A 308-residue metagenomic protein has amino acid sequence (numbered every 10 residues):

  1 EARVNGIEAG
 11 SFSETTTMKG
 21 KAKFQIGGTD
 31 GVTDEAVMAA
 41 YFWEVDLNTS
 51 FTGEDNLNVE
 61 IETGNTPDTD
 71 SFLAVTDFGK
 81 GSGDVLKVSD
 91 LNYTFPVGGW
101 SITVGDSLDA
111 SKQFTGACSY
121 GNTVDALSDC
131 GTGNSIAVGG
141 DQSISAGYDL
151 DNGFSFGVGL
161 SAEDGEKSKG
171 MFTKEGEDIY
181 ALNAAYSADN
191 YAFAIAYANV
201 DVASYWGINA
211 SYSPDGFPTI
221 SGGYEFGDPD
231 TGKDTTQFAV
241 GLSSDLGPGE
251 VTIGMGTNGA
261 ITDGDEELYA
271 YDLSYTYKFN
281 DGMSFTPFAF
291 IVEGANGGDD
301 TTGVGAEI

Functional and structural regions predicted by a protein language model:
E1-K112, G116-G165, K174-D189, A196-I308: Beta-barrel outer-membrane channel/assembly domains of diderm bacteria
